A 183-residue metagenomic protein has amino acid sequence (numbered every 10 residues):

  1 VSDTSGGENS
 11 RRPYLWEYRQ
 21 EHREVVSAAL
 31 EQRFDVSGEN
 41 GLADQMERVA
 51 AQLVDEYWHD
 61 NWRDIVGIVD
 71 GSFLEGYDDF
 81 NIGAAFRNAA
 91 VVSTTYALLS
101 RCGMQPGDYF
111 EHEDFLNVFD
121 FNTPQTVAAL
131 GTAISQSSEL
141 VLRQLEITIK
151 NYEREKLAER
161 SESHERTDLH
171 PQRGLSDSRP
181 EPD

Functional and structural regions predicted by a protein language model:
V1-L175: N-terminal accessory/interface modules of nucleic-acid-binding and processing proteins
P182-D183: Short acidic DE-rich linear segments
